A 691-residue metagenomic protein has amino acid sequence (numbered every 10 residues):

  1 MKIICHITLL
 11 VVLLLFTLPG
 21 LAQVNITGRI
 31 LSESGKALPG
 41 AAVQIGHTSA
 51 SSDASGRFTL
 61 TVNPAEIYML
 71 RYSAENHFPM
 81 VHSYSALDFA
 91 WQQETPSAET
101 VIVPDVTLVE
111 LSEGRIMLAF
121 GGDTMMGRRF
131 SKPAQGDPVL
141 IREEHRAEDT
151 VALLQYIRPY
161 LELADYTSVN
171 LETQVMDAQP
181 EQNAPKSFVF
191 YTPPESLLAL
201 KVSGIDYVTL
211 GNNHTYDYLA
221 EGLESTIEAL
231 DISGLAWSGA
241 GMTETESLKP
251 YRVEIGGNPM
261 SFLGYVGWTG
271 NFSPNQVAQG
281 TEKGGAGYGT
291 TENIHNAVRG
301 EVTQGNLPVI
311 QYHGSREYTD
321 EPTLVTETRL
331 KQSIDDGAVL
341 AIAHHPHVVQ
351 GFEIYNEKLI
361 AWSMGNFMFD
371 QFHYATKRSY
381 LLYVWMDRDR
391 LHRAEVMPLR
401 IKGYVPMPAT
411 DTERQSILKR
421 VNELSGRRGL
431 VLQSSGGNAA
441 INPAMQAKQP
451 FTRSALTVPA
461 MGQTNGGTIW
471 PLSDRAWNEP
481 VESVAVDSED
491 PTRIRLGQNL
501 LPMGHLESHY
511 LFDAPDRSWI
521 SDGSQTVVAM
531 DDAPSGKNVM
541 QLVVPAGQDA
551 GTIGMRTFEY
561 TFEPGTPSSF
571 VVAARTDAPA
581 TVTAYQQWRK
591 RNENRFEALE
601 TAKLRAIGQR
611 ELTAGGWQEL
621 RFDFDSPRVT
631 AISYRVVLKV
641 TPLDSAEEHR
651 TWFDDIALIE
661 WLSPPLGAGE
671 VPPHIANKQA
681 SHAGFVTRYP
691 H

Functional and structural regions predicted by a protein language model:
K2-L10: Sec-dependent signal peptide recognition, specifically the positively charged N-region followed immediately by
T17-P19: N-terminal signal peptide c-region/cleavage motif recognized by signal peptidases
Q23-P39: Structural motif
A41-I45, L70: Hydrophobic beta-strand segments
H47-T61: Short, acidic Ser/Thr/Gly-rich low-complexity loop/linker segments typical of extracellular and cell-surface proteins
S52, L87-A98, Q609-Q618, P627-R628: Short proline/glycine- and polar residue-rich coil/turn motifs
I67-R71, S83-P480, H682-H691: Acidic, metal/ion-coordinating pockets
T452-H691: Extracellular and organelle-lumenal recognition/adhesion modules and their flexible linkers in secreted
